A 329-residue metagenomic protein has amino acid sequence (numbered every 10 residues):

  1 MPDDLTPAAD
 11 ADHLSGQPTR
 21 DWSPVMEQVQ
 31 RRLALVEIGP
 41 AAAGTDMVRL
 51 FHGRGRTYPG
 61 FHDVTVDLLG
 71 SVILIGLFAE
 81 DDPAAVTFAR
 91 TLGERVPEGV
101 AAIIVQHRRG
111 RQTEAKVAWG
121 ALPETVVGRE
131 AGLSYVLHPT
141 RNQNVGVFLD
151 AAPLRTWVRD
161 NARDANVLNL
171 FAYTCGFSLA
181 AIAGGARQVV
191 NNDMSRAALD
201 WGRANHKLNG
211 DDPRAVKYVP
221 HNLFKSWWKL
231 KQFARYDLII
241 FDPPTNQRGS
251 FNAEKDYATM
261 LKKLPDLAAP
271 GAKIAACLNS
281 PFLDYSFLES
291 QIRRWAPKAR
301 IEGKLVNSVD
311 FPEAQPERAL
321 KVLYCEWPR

Functional and structural regions predicted by a protein language model:
M1-G70: Non-catalytic accessory regions of SAM-dependent methyltransferases
G53-G60, V64-D67, P83-F148, T156: Non-catalytic substrate-recognition/targeting regions of SAM-dependent transferases
D164-Y173: Conserved class I S-adenosyl-L-methionine
T174-R187: Conserved SAM-binding loop of SAM-dependent methyltransferases across substrates and taxa, primarily the Class I
Q188-D193: Conserved SAM-binding motif I beta-strand of class I
M194-I240, G249: S-adenosyl-L-methionine
L223-P297, L305: S-adenosylmethionine
L288-R329: Class I S-adenosyl-L-methionine
